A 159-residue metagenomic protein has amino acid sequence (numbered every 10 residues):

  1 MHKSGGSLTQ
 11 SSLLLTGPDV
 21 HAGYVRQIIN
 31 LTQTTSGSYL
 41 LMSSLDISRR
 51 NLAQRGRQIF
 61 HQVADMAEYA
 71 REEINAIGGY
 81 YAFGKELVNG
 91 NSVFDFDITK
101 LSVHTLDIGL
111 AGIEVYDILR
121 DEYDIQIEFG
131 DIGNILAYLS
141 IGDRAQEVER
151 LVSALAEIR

Functional and structural regions predicted by a protein language model:
M1-V25, T34-M42: Active-site PLP attachment segment
S4-G6, Q33-L41, Q58-Q62, M66 (+4 more regions): Short, contiguous, pocket-lining structural segments that sit at or immediately flank catalytic/ligand-binding sites
Q10, G17-G23, Q27-I29, I77-V88: Short, flexible helix-coil linker/hinge segments at the edges of structured domains or between repeats
R26-T32, R55-G56: Short beta-alpha connecting loops at secondary-structure transitions that line or flank enzyme active sites
I29, R49-L52, I74, L155: Hydrophobic residues within well-ordered, non-membrane alpha-helices that form the packing/core of soluble catalytic
S48-R71, E147: Structural signature of PLP-dependent enzymes
Y69, I74-R159: Conserved C-terminal alpha-helix-loop-beta "cap" of PLP-dependent enzymes that closes/shapes the active-site mouth
